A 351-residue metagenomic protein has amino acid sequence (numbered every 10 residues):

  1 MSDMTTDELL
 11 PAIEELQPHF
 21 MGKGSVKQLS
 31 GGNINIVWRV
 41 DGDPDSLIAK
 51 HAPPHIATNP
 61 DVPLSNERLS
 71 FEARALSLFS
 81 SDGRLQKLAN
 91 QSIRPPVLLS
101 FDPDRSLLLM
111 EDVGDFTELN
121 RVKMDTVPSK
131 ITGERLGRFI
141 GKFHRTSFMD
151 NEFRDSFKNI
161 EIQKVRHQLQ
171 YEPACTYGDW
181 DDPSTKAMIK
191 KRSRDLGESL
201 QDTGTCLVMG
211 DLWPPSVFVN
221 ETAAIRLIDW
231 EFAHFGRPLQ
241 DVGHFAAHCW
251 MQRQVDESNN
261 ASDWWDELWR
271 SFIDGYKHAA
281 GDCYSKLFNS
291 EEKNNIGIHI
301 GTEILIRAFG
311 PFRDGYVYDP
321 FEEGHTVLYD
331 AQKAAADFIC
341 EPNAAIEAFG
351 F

Functional and structural regions predicted by a protein language model:
M1-K27: Juxta-kinase regulatory segment immediately upstream of eukaryotic protein kinase catalytic domains
M1-T6, L108, K142-F148, E152-E198 (+1 more regions): Active-site catalytic-loop/activation-segment of kinase and kinase-like phosphoryl-transfer enzymes
K27-G42, L47-A49, R194-Q240: Active-site acidic catalytic loop and adjacent metal/ATP-binding pocket of ATP-dependent phosphoryl transfer enzymes
R39-E152: ATP-binding pocket architecture of kinase catalytic cores
H51-T58, M110-T126, R145, A174 (+3 more regions): A glycine-centered beta->alpha junction motif in the catalytic cores of kinase/phosphotransferase enzymes
P53, G114, P214, F232 (+1 more regions): Short, glycine/acidic-enriched loop or turn micro-motifs at the edges of active sites
R74, L239-D282, I300-D319: Active-site activation/catalytic loop segments of kinase-like enzymes and analogous catalytic loops in related
L287, I298-F351: ATP/Mg2+ or Mg2+-diphosphate-binding catalytic cores that bind nucleotide phosphates or diphosphates via glycine-rich
